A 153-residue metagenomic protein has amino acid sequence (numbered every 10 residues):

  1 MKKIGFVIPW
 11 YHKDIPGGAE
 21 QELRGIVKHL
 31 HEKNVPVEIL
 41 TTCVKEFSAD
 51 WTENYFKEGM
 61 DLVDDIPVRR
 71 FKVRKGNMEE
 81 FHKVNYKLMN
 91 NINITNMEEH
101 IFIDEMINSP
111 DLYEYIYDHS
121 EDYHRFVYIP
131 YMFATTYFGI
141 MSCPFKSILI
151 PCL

Functional and structural regions predicted by a protein language model:
M1, N34, D122-Y123, P144: A general structural motif
M1-K72: N-terminal subdomain of nucleotide-sugar transferases
P9, I129-M132, P151-L153: Histidine-centered beta-alpha loop that forms part of the nucleotide-sugar donor binding/catalytic region in diverse
K13-I15, E46-A49, N77-E79, A134-F138: Short catalytic/ligand-binding loop motif for oxyanion handling, primarily in non-cytosolic enzymes, centered on
I39, R125-Y128, L149-I150: Short catalytic-loop micro-motif centered on adjacent basic/acidic residues
T42-D118: A conserved catalytic-core segment of Leloir-type glycosyltransferases
F102-Y115, Y123-F145: An aromatic- and histidine-rich active-site surface loop
P144-C152: Active-site-proximal region of nucleotide-activated glycan assembly enzymes, centered on histidine/acidic-rich loops
